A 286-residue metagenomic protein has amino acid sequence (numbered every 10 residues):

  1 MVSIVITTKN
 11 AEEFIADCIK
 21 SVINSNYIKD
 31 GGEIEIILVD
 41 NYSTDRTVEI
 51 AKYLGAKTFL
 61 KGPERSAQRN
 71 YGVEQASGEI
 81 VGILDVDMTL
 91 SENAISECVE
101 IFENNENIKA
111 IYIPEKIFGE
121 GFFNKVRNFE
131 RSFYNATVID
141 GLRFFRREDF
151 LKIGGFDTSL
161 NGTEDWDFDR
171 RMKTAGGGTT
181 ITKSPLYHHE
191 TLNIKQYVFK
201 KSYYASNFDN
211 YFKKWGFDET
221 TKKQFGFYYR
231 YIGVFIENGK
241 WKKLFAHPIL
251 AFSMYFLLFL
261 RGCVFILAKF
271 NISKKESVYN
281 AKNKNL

Functional and structural regions predicted by a protein language model:
N10-N26: Short, well-formed alpha-helical segments that are part of the catalytic scaffolds of diverse glycosyltransferases
S21, D40-V48, M88-T89: A conserved acidic beta->alpha catalytic loop
Y53, L60-A76, T137: Glycine-rich, basic loop-to-helix element that forms the pyrophosphate-binding segment of sugar-nucleotide handling
V81: Short aromatic/hydrophobic "clamp" motif used to bind/position activated sugar donors
T89-F123: Conserved donor NDP-sugar-binding/catalytic core segment of glycosyltransferases
R143, D149-G154, S159-H189: A short, conserved alpha-helix in the catalytic core of glycosyltransferases
T182-K200, Y204-F212: Active-site donor/metal-binding and catalytic loop motifs of nucleotide-sugar-dependent glycosylation enzymes
K200-L286: Non-catalytic, C-terminal membrane-associated alpha-helical segments of glycosyltransferases
